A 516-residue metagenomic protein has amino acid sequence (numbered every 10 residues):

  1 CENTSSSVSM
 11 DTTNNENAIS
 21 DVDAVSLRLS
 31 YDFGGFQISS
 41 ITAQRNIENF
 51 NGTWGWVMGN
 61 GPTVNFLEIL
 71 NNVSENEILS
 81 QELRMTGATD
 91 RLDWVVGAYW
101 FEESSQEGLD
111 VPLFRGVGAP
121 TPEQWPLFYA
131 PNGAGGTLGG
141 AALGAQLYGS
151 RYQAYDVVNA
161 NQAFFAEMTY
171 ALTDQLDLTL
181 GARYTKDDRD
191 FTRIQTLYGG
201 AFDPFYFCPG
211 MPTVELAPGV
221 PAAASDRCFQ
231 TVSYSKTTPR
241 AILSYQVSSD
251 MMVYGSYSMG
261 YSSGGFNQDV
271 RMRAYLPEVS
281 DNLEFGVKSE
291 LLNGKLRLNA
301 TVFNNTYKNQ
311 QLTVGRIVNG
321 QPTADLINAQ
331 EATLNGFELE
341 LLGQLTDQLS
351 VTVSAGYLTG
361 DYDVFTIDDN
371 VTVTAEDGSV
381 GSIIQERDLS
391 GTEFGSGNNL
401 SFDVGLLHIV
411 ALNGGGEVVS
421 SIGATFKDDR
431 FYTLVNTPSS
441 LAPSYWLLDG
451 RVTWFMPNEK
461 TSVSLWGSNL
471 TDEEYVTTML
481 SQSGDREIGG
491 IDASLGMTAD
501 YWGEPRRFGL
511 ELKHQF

Functional and structural regions predicted by a protein language model:
C1-D11, W54-N71, D110-A154, D190-S233 (+4 more regions): Solvent-exposed loop segments that connect transmembrane elements
C1-V95, F101-E107, R297-L298: Outer-membrane beta-barrel domain signature, strongest for Gram-negative TonB-dependent receptors and also present
R28-A43, I47-G55, Q246-S262, L276-D368: Membrane-embedded beta-barrel scaffold of Gram-negative outer-membrane proteins
G35-I38, R91-W94, Q175-L178, D250-V253 (+4 more regions): Repeated loop/turn-to-beta-strand initiation elements of outer-membrane beta-barrel proteins
M85-T86, G97-F101, Y155-N305, L407: Structural signature of Gram-negative outer-membrane beta-barrels, strongest in the C-terminal barrel of TonB-dependent
D93-V95, D174-L178, N304, I327-L434 (+1 more regions): Gram-negative outer-membrane beta-barrel transporters
G118, T425-T433, W454-F516: C-terminal beta-signal and adjacent terminal beta-strands/loops of Gram-negative outer-membrane beta-barrel proteins
S263, F394-M456, T471-D472, V476-D485: C-terminal beta-barrel architecture of Gram-negative outer-membrane proteins
